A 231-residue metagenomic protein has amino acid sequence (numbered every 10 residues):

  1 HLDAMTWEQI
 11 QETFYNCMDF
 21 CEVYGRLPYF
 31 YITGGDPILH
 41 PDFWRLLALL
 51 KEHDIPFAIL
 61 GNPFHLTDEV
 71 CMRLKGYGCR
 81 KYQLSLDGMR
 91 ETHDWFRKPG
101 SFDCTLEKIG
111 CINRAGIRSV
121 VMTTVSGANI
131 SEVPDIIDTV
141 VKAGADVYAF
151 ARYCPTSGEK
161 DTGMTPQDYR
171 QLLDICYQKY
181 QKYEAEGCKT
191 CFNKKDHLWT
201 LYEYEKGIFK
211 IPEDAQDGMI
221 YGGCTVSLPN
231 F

Functional and structural regions predicted by a protein language model:
H1, M5, Y77, K81 (+2 more regions): Radical SAM enzyme [4Fe-4S]-AdoMet core and its adjacent flexible, acidic and glycine-rich loops/tails across
H1-R80: Conserved alpha-helical substructure of the radical SAM core
G35-D36, M89, P99: Gly/Ser/Thr-rich helix-start
P37, F64, D87, S126-G127: Short, surface-exposed acidic/glycine-rich loop or hinge patches that mediate macromolecular interfaces
I55, L86-M89: Short aromatic/hydrophobic helix-turn
T92: A short, histidine- and acid-enriched strand-loop-helix "catalytic/donor-clamping" loop that lines the nucleotide-sugar
